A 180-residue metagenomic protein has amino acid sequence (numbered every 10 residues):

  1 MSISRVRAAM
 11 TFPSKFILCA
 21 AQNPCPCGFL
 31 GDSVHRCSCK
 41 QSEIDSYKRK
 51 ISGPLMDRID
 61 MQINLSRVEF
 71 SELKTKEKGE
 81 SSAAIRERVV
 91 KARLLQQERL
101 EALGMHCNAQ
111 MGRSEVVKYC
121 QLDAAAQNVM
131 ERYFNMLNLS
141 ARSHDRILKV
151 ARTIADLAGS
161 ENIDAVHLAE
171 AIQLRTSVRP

Functional and structural regions predicted by a protein language model:
M1-P180: Basic, amphipathic alpha-helical bundle interface domains used for macromolecular binding and assembly
